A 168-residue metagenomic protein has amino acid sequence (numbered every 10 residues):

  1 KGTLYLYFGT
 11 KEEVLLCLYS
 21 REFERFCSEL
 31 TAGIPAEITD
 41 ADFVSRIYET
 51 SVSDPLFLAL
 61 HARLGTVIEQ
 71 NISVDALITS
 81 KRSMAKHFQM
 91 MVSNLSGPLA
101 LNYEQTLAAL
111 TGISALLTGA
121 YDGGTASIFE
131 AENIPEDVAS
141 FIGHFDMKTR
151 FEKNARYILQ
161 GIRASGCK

Functional and structural regions predicted by a protein language model:
K1-E13, C17: Helix-turn-helix
C17, R25, T31-F57, T106-I113: Hydrophobic alpha-helical connector segments
R25, E29, D54-H61, A120-S127: A short secondary-structure junction motif
V52-D75, I128-N133: Amphipathic alpha-helical segments used for helix-helix packing
N71-L99, L107, T149: Amphipathic alpha-helical packing segments from all-alpha helical-bundle domains
Q89-S93, G97, L101, G119-K168: C-terminal peripheral helix-coil segments that are non-catalytic and often amphipathic
